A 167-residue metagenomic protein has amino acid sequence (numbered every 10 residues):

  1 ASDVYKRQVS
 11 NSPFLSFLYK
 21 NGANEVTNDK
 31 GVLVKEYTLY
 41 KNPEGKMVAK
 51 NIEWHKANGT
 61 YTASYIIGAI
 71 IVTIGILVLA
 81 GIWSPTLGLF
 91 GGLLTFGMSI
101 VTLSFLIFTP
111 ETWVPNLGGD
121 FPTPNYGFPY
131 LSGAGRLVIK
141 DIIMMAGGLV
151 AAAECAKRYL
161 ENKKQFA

Functional and structural regions predicted by a protein language model:
A1-Y5: Short, small-residue-biased leader/transition segments that mark boundaries at the very start of proteins
E25-I70: Individual transmembrane alpha-helix segments
G68-G75, D141-M144: Core segments of transmembrane alpha-helices that mediate helix-helix packing or line hydrophobic substrate/ligand
T86-M98: Interfacial segments of alpha-helical transmembrane regions
G97-T109: Aromatic-anchored segments of alpha-helical transmembrane domains
I107-L137: Interfacial helix-loop-helix junctions of multi-pass membrane proteins
K140-C155: Hydrophobic cores of alpha-helical transmembrane segments in multi-pass inner/ER membrane proteins, independent
C155-F166: Membrane-interface capping segments at transmembrane-helix boundaries
